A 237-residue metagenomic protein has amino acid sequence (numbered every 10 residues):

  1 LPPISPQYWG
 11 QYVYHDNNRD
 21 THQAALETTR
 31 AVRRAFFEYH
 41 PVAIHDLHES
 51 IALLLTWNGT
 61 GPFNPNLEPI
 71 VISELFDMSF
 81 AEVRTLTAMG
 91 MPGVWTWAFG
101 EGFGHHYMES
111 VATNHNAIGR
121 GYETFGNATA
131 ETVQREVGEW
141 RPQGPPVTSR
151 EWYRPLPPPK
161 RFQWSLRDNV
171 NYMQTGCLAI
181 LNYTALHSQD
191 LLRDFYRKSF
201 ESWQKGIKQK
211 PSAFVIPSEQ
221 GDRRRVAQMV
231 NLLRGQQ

Functional and structural regions predicted by a protein language model:
L1-Q237: Structured catalytic-domain cores with a bias toward divalent-metal coordination
